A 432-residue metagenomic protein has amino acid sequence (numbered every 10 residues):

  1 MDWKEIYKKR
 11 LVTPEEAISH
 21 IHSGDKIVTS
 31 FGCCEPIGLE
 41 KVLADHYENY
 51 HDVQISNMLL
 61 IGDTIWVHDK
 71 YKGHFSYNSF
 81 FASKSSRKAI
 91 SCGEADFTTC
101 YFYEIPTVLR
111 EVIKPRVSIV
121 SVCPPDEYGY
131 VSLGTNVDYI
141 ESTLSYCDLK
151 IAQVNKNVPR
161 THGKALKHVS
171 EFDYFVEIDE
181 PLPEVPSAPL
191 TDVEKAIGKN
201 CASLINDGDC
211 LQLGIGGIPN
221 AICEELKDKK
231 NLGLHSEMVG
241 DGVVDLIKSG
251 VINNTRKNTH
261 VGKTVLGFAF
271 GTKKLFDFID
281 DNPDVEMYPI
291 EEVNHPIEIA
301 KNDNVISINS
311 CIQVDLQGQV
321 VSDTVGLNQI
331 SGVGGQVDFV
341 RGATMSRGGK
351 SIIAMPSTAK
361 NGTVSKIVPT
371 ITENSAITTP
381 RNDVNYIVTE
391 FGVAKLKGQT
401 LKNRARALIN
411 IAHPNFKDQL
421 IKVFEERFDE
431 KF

Functional and structural regions predicted by a protein language model:
M1-F432: Conserved alpha/beta enzyme-core scaffold
